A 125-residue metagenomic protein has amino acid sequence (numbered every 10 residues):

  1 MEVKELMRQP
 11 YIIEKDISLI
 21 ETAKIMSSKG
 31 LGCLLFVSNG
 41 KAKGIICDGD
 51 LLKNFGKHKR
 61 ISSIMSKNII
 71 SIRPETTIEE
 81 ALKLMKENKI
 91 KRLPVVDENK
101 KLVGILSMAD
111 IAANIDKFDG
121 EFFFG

Functional and structural regions predicted by a protein language model:
M1-Q9, A23, S27, I45-K86 (+1 more regions): Tandem CBS (Bateman) regulatory domains
I13-K15, G32-I45, I72-R73, K91-I105: Cytosolic beta-strand hydrophobic patch enriched in CBS
L19: Active-site hotspot residues in diverse enzymes, especially metal/ion-binding acidic/histidine motifs
